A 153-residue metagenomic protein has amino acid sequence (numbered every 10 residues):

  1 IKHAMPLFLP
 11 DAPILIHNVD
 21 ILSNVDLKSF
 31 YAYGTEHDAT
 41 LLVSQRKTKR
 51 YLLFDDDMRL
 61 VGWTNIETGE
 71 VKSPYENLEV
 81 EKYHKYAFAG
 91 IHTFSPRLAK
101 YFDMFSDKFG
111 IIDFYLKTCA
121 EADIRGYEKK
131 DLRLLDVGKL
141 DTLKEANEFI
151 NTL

Functional and structural regions predicted by a protein language model:
I1, K28, Y51-D55: Short aromatic-enriched loop/helix-cap "lid" or pocket-rim segments at secondary-structure transitions that line
I1-P13: Active-site nucleotide-sugar/metal-binding loop of Leloir-type enzymes
A4, L41-S44, L116: Short linear motifs in intrinsically disordered
A12-H17, L22-S23, K28-T35, R46-K47 (+1 more regions): Catalytic-core segments of class I nucleotidyltransferases/pyrophosphorylases that form NMP-activated intermediates
T40-D57: Short beta-strand-to-loop element that shapes/binds the nucleotide-sugar donor at the catalytic cleft/hinge
